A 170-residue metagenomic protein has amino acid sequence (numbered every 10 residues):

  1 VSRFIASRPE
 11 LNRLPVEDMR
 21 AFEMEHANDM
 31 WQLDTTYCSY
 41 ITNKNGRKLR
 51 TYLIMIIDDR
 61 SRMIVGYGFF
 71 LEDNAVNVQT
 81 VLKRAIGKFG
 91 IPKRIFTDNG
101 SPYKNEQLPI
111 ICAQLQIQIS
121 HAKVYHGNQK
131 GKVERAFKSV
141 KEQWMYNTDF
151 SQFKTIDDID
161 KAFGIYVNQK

Functional and structural regions predicted by a protein language model:
V1, D34, R62, L82 (+6 more regions): Mobile genetic element proteins and their domesticated derivatives, centered on retroelements and DNA transposons
S2-I57, M63-I64, A75-V81, K88-K93 (+1 more regions): Mobile-element integrase/transposase regions, centering on the N-terminal DNA-binding/Zn-coordinating module
S39-Y40, P102-K104, N128-Q129: Flexible loop/turn segments at secondary-structure boundaries
I57-D58, G127: Hydrophobic alpha-helical segments, especially N-terminal targeting/anchoring helices
G66-G68, R94-D98, H121: Short catalytic-loop micro-motif centered on adjacent basic/acidic residues
F70-N74: A short acidic/small-residue loop/turn micro-motif
F89-N105, Y125: Acidic/histidine-rich, metal-coordinating catalytic segments
P109-K170: Charged alpha-helix within mobile-element recombinases
